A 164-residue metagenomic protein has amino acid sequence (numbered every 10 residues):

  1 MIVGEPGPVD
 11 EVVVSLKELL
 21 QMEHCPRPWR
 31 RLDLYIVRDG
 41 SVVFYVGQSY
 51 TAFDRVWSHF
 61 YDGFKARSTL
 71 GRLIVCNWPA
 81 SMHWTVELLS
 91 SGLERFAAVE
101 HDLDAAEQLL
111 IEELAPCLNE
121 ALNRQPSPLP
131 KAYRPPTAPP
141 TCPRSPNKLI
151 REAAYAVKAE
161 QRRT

Functional and structural regions predicted by a protein language model:
M1-L32, R38-F44, Q48-T164: Boundary/linker segments flanking structured domains
